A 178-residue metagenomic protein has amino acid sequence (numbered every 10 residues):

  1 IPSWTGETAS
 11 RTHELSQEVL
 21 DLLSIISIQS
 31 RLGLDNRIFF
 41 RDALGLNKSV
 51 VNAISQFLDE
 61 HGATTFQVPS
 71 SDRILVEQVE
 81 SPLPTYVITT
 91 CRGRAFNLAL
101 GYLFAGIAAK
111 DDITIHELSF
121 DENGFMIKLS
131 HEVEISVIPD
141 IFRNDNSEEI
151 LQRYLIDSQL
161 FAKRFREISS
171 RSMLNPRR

Functional and structural regions predicted by a protein language model:
I1-R178: C-terminal effector modules of nucleic-acid-centric enzymes and ribosome-associated factors
